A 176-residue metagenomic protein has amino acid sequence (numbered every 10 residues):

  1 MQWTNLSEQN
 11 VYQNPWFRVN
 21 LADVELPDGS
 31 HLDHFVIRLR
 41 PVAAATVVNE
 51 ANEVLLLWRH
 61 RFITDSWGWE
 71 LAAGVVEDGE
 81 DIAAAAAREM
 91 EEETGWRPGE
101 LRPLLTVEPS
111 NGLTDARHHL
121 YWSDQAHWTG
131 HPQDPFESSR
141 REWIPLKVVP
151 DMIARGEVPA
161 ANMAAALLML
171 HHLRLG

Functional and structural regions predicted by a protein language model:
N5, V19-L21, D33, L57 (+3 more regions): Hydrophobic residues on conserved beta-strands that form the core of alpha/beta folds
L6-A44, E50-A51: Acidic, metal-coordinating catalytic segment for phosphate/diphosphate chemistry, firing primarily on the Nudix
N14, I63, N111-L113: Short glycine/serine/proline-enriched coil/turn segments at secondary-structure junctions
L32, L39-A44, N49, G74-N162: Unchanged
V42-S66, E70-A73: A glycine-rich, hydrophobic loop/mini-helix early in the fold
A165-G176: Short, amphipathic C-terminal "tail helix"
